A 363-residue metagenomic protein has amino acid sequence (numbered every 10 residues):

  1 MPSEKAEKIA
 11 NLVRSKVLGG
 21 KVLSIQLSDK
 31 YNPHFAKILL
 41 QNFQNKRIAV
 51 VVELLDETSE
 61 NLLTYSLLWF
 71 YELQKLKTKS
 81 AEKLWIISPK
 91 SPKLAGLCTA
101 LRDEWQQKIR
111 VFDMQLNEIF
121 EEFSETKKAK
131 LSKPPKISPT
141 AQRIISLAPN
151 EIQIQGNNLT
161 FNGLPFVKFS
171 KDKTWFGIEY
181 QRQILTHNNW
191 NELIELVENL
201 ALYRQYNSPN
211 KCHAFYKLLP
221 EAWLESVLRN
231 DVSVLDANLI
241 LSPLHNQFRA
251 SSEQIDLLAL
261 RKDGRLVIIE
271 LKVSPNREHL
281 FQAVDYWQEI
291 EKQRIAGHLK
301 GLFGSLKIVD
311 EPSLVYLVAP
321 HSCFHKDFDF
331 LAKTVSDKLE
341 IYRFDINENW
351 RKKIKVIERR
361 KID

Functional and structural regions predicted by a protein language model:
M1-D363: Charged, terminal alpha-helix-loop-beta segments that serve as non-catalytic nucleic-acid engagement and/or assembly
